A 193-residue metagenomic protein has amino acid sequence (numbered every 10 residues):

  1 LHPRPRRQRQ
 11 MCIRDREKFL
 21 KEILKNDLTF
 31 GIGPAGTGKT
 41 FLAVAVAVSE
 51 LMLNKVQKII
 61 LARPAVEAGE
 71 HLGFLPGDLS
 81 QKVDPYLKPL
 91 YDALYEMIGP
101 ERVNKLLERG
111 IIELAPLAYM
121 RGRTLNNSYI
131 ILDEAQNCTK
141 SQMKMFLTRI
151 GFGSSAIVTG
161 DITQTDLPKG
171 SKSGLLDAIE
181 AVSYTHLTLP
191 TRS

Functional and structural regions predicted by a protein language model:
L1-R9, I13, H186-S193: Single conserved hydrophobic/aromatic residue that forms the stacking wall/gate of nucleotide- or nucleobase-binding
R14-E22: Pre-Walker A adenine-sensing motif
G31: Hydrophobic anchor at the beta1->P-loop junction of P-loop NTPases
G38: Conserved glycine(s) of the Walker
F41-L106, P168-Y184: Conserved P-loop
I112-Y129, T139-M143: Conserved RecA-like ASCE ATPase "motif II neighborhood" in helicase/translocase motors
N126-Y129, G153-I157: Loop/turn-to-beta-strand initiation segments
E134, D161: Walker B catalytic acidic pair
